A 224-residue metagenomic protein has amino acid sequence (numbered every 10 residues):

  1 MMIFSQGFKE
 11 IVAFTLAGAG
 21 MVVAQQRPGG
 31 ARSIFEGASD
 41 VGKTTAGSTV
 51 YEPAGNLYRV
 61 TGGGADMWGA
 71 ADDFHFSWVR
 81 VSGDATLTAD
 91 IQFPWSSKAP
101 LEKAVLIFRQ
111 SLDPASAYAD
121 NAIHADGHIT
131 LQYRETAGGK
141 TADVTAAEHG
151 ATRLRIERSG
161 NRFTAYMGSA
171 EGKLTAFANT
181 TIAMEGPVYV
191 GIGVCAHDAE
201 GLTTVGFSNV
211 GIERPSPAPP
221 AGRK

Functional and structural regions predicted by a protein language model:
M1-V12: Bacterial N-terminal signal peptides that target proteins for export
M2-I3, V22, E185: Position-driven detector of the extreme protein N-terminus
T15-A24: Hydrophobic h-region of N-terminal signal peptides that target proteins for export in Gram-negative bacteria
Q25-K224: Extracellular glycan-recognition regions
